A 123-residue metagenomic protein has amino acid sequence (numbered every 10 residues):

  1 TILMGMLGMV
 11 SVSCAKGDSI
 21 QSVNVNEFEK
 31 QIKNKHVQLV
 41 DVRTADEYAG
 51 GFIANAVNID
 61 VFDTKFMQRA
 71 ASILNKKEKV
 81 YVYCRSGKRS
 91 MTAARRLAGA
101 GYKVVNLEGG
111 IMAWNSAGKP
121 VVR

Functional and structural regions predicted by a protein language model:
T1-L7, S11-V37, D46-K79, K88-R123: Rhodanese-like catalytic fold shared by cysteine-dependent sulfurtransferases and DSP/PTP-type phosphatases
L39-D41: Structural scaffold elements adjacent to functional motifs in cytosolic proteins
Y83: Short, surface-exposed ligand- or partner-binding patches at beta-edge/loop junctions that are enriched in aromatics
